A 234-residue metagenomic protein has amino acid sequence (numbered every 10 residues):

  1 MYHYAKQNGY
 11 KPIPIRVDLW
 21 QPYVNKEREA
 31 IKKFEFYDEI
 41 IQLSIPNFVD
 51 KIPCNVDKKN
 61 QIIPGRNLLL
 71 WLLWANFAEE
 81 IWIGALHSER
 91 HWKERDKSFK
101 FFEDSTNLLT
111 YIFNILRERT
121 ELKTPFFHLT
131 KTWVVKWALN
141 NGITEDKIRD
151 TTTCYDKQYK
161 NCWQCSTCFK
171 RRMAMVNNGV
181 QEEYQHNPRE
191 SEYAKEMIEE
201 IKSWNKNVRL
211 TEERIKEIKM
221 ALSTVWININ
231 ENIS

Functional and structural regions predicted by a protein language model:
M1-T144, C168, S234: ATP-dependent adenylation/nucleotidyltransferase module used to activate substrates
S44, C54-I62, K136-S234: ATP/NTP-dependent adenylation/nucleotidyl-transfer catalytic domains that generate, transfer, or process NMP-activated
